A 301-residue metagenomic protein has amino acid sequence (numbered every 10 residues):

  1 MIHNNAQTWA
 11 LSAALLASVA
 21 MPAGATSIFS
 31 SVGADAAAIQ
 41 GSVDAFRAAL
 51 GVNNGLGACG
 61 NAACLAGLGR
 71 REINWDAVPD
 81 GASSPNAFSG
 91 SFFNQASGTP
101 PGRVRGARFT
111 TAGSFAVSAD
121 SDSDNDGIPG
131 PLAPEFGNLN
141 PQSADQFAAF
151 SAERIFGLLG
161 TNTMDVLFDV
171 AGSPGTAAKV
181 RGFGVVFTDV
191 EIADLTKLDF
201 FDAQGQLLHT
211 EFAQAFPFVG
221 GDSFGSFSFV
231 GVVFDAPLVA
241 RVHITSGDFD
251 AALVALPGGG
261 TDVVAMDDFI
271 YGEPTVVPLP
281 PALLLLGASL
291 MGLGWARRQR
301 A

Functional and structural regions predicted by a protein language model:
I2-A10: Bacterial N-terminal signal peptides that target proteins for export
S12-S18: Bacterial N-terminal signal peptides
M21-A25: Sec/Tat signal peptide C-region and signal peptidase I cleavage site
T26-T275: Surface-exposed, well-ordered secondary-structure segments
P278-A296: A short, hydrophobic C-terminal helix/tail in secreted or cell-surface proteins
R298-A301: Short, charged juxtamembrane terminal tails flanking transmembrane helices
